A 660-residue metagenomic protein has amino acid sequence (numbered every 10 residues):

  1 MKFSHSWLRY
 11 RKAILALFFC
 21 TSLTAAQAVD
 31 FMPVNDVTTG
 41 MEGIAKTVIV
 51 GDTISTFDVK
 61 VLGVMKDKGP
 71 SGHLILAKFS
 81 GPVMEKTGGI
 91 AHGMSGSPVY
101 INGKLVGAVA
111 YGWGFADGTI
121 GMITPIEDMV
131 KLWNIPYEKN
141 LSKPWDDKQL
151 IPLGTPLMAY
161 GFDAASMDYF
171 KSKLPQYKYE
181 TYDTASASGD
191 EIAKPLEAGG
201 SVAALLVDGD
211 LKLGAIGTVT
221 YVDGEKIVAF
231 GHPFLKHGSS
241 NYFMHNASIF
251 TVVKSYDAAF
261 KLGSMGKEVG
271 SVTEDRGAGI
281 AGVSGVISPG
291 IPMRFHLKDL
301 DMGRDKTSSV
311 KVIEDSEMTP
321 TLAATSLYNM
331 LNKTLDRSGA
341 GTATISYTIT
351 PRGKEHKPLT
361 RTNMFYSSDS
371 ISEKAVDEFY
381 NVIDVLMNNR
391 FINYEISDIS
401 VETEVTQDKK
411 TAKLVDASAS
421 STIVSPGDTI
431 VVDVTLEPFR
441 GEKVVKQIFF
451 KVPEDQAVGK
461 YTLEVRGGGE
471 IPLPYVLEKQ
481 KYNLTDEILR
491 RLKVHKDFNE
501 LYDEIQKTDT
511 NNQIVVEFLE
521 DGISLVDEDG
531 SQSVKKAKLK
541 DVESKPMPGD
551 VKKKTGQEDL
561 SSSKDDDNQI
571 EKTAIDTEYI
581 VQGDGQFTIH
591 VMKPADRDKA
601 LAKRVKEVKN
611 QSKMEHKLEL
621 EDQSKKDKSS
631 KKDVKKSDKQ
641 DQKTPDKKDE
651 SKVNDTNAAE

Functional and structural regions predicted by a protein language model:
K2-I14: Bacterial N-terminal signal peptides that target proteins for export
W7, S22-L23: Prokaryotic Sec-type signal peptides and long signal-anchor helices with extended Leu/Ile/Val-rich h-regions
A13-S22: Bacterial N-terminal signal peptides
A25-E660: Terminal presequence/propeptide segments associated with secretion/organelle targeting and zymogen/polyprotein
